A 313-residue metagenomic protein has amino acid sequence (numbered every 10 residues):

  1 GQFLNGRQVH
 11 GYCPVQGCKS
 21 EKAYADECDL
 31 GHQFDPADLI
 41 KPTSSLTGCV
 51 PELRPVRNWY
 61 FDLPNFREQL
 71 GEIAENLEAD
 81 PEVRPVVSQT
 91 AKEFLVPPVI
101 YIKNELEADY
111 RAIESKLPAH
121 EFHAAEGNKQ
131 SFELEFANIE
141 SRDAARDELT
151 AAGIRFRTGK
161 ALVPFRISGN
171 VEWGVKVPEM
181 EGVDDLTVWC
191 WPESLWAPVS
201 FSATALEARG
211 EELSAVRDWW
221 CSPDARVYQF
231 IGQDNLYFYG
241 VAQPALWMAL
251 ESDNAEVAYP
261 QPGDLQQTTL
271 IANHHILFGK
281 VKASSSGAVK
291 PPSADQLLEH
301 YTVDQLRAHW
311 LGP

Functional and structural regions predicted by a protein language model:
G1-F61, N65, H123: Cys/His-rich short segments
T43-P313: Structured secondary-structure scaffolds
